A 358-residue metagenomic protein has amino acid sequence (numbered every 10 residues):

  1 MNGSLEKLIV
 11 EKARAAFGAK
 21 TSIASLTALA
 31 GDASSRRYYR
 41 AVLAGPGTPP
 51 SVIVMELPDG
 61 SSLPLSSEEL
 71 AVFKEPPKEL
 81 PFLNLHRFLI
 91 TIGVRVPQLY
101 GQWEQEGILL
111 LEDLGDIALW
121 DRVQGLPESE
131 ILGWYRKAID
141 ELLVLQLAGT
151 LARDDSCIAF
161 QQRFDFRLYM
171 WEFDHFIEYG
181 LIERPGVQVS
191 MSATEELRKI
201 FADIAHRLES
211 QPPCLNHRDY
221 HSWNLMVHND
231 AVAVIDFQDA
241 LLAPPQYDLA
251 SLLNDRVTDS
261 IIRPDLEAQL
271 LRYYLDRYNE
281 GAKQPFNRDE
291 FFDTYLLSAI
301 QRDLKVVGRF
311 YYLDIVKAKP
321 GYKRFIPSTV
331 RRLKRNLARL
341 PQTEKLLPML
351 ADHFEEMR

Functional and structural regions predicted by a protein language model:
M1-S22: Juxta-kinase regulatory segment immediately upstream of eukaryotic protein kinase catalytic domains
A24-A44: ATP-binding glycine-rich phosphate-binding loop
S35-V42, I53-V54, A202-L249, S260-I261: Active-site acidic catalytic loop and adjacent metal/ATP-binding pocket of ATP-dependent phosphoryl transfer enzymes
V42-D165, Y169-W171, H175, I182: ATP-binding pocket architecture of kinase catalytic cores
I131, Y135-A138, Y169, T194-L197 (+3 more regions): Hydrophobic packing residues in well-ordered alpha-helices of helical domains and bundles
F160-I204, Y273, K334: Active-site catalytic-loop/activation-segment of kinase and kinase-like phosphoryl-transfer enzymes
I177-R184, P245-Q284, L297-K317, T329-L337: Active-site activation/catalytic loop segments of kinase-like enzymes and analogous catalytic loops in related
R309-R358: Helical subdomain adjoining the active site within ATP-dependent kinase catalytic cores
